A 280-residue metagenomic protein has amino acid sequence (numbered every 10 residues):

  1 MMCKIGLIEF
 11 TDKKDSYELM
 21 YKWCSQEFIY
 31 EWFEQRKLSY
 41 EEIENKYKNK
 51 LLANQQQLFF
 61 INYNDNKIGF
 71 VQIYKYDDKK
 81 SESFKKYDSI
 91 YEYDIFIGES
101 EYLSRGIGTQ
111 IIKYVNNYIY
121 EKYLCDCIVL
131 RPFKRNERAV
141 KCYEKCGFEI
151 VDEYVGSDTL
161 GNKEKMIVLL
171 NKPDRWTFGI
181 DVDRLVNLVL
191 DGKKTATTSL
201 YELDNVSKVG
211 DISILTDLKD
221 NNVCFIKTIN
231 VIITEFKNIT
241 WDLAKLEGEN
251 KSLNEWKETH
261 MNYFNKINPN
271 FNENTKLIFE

Functional and structural regions predicted by a protein language model:
M1-K4, F10-N45: A short, well-structured alpha-helix characteristic of acyl/acetyltransferase catalytic modules
E44-Y102: Acetyl-CoA-dependent GNAT
N66-G69, R138, N222: Glycine-rich acetyl-CoA-binding "A-motif" of GNAT/NAT acetyltransferases
Y76, E153-Y154, V231-F236: Residue-level recognition of beta-strand microenvironments
Y87-Y91, D126-V129, F133-E137, K145-E149 (+1 more regions): C-terminal "cap" of GNAT-fold acetyltransferases
S104-Y118, V140-K145: Conserved acetyl-CoA-binding loop-helix of GNAT-fold acetyltransferases
L170-F225, I229-E280: Mixed-charge, low-complexity intrinsically disordered regions
